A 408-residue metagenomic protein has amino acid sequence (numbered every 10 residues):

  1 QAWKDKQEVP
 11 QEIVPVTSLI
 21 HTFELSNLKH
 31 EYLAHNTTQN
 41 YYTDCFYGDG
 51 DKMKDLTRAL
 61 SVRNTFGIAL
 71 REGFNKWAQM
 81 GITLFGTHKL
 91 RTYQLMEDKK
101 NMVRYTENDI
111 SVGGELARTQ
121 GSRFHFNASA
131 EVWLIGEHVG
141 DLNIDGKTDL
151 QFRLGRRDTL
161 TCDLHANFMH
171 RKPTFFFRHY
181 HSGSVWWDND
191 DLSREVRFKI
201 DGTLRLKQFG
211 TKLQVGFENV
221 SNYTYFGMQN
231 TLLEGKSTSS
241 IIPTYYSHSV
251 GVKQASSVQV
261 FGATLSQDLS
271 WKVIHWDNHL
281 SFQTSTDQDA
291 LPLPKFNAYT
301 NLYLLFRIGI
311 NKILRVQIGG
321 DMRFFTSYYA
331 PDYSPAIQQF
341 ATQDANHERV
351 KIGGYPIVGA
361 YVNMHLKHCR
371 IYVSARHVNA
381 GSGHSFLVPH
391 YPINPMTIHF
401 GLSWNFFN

Functional and structural regions predicted by a protein language model:
A2-N408: Exposed, low-structure sequence patches enriched in small/polar residues
